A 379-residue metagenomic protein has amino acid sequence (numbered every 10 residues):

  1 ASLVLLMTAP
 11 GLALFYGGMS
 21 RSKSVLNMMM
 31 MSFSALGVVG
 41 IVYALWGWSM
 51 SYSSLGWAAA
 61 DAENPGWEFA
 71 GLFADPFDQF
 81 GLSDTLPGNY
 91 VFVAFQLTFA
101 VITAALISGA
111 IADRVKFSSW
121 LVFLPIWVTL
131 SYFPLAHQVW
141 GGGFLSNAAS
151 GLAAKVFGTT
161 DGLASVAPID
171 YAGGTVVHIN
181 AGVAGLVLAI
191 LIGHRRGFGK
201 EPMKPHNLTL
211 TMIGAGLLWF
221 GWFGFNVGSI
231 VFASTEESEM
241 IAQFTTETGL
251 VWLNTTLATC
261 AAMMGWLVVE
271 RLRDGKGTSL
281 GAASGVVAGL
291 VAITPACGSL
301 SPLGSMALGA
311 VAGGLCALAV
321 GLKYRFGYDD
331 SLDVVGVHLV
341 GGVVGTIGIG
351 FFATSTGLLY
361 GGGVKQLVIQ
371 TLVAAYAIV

Functional and structural regions predicted by a protein language model:
A1-V379: Glycine- and aromatic-enriched membrane alpha-helices
